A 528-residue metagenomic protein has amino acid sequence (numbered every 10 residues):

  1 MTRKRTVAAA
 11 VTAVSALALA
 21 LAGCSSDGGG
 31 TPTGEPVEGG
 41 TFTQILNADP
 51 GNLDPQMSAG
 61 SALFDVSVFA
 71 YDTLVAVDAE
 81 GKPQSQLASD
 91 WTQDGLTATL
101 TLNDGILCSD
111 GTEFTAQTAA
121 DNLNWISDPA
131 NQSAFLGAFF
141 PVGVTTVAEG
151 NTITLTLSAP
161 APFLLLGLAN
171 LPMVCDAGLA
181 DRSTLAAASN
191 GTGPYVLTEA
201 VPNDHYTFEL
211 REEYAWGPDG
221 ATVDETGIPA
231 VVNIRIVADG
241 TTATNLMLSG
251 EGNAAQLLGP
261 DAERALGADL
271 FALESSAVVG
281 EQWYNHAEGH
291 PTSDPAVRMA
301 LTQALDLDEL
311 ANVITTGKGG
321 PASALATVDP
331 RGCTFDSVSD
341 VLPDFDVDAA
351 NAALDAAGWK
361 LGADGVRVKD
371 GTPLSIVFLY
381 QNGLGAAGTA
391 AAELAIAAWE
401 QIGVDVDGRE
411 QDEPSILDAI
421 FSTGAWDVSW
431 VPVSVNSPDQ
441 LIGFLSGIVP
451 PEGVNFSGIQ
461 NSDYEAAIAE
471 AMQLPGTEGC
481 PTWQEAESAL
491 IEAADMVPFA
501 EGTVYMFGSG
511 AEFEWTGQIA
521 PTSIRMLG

Functional and structural regions predicted by a protein language model:
I45-G95, N124, N190: N-terminal lobe/hinge region of extracytoplasmic solute-binding protein
S89-Q132, T154, P291-S293: Aromatic- and charge-enriched surface segment that lines or borders ligand/interaction sites
T92, F135-G178, T184-L185, P194-V201: Surface-exposed binding/hinge segments that line and control ligand-binding clefts or catalytic entry sites
F114-N124, T152-T156, G193-P194, I228-V231 (+6 more regions): Alpha-helical secondary-structure segments
L168-V231, T241, V347, A352: Gly/Pro-rich hinge or "lid" segments in bacterial periplasmic/extracellular proteins
V201, L305-S337, A349-N351, A386-I396 (+1 more regions): Detector for C-terminal structural segments
Y214-A265, A277, D405: Ligand-site clamp/hinge motif
K360-V435: Ligand/substrate-recognition segments at binding pockets and active sites
